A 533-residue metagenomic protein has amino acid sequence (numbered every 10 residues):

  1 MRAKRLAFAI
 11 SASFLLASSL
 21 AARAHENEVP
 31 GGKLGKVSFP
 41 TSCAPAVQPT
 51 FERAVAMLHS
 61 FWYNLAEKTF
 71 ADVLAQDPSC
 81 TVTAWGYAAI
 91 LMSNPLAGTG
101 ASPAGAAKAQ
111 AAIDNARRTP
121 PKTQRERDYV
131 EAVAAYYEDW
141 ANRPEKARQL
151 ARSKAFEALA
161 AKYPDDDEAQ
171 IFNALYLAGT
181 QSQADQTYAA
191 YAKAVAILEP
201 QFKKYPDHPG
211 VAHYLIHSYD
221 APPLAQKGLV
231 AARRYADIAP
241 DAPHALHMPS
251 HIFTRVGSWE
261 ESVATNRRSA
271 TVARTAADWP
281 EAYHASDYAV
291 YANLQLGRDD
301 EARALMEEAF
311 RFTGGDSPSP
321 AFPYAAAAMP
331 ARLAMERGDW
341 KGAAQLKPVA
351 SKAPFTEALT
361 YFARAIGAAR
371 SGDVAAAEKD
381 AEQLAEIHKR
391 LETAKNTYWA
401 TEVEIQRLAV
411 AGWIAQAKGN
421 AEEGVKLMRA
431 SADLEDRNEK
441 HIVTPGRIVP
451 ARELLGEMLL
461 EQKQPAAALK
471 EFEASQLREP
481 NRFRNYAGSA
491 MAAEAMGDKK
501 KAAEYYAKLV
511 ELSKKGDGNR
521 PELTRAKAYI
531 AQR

Functional and structural regions predicted by a protein language model:
P45-R53, S79-N94, P121-A141, D165-Q183 (+8 more regions): Amphipathic alpha-helical repeat scaffolds of TPR domains
M57, L91, A135, L177 (+8 more regions): Residue at a conserved register position within TPR or TPR-like alpha-solenoid repeats
A75-Q76, A160-K162, F202-K204, R233-D241 (+7 more regions): Solenoid-like repeat scaffolds
T81, A88, M92, P103-R118 (+8 more regions): TPR/TPR-like (Sel1-like) alpha-helical repeat modules
